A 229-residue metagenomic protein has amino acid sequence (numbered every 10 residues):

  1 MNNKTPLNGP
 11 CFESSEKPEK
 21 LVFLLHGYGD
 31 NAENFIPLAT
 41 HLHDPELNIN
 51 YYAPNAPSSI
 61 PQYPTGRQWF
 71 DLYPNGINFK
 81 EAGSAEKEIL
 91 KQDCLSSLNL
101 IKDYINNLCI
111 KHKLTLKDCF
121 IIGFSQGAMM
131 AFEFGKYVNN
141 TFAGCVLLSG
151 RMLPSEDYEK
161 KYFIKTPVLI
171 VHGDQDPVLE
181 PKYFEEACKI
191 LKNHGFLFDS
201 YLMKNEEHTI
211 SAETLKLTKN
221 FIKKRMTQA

Functional and structural regions predicted by a protein language model:
T5-L114: Serine-hydrolase catalytic machinery in alpha/beta-hydrolase-like enzymes
H26-Y28, I122-F124, G173: Conserved alpha/beta-hydrolase "nucleophile elbow" surrounding the catalytic nucleophile
P37, E133-Y137: Active-site signature of alpha/beta-hydrolase-fold catalytic machinery across serine- and Asp/Cys-nucleophile hydrolases
K113-G123: Alpha/beta-hydrolase fold nucleophile elbow
G123-G127, A131: Gly/Ala-rich beta-loop-alpha elbow adjacent to hydrolase catalytic centers
N140-M152: A conserved short beta-strand
L169-H172, D176: Short beta-strand/loop motif that positions the catalytic acidic residue of the alpha/beta-hydrolase fold
K182-A229: C-terminal catalytic histidine-bearing segment of alpha/beta-hydrolase fold enzymes
